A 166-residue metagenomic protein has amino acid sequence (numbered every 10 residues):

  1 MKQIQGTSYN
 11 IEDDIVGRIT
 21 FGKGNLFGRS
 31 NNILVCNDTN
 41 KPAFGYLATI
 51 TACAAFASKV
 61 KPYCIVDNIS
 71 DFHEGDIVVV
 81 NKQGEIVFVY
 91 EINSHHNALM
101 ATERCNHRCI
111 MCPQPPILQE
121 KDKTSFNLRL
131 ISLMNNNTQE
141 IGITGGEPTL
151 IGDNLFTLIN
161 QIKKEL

Functional and structural regions predicted by a protein language model:
M1-H95: Flexible, acidic/Gly-rich N-terminal and inter-domain linker regions that tether and position cofactor-handling modules
K82, I86, Y90-N93, M111 (+1 more regions): Generic alpha-helix detector with strongest preference for long hydrophobic helices that associate with membranes
K82-Q83, A98, P115, G146: Fold-independent oxyanion-binding glycine-rich loops and adjacent beta-strand/coil segments at enzyme active sites
Y90-T124: Canonical Radical SAM [4Fe-4S] cluster-binding loop centered on the CxxxCxxC motif and its immediate flanking residues
P115-K121, L133-L166: Conserved glycine-rich "GG(E/T)P / GGGxP" loop and the immediately following alpha-helix in the radical SAM core
